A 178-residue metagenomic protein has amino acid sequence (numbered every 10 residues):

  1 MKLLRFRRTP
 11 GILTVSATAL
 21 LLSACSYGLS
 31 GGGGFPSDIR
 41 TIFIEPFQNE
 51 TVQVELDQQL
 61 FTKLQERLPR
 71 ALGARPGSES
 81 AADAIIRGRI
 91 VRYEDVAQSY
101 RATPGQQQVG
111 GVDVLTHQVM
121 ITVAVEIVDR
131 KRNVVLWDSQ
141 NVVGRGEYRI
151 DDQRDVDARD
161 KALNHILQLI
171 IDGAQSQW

Functional and structural regions predicted by a protein language model:
M1-A24: Sec-dependent bacterial lipoprotein signal peptides
L3, S23-G73, S78-A81, K131 (+3 more regions): A structural "domain/chain start" motif
I12-T14, P36-T41, G110-V123, S176: Short charge-dense sequence patches
S16-A19, F47-Q48, L56-K63, V91-A97 (+1 more regions): N-terminal start-of-chain detector that recognizes signal peptides and the immediate post-cleavage beginning
R70-V135, R145-D157, N164: Surface-exposed short loop/turn segments
D160-I171: Short, amphipathic alpha-helical "lid/cap" segments that border enzyme active or binding sites
